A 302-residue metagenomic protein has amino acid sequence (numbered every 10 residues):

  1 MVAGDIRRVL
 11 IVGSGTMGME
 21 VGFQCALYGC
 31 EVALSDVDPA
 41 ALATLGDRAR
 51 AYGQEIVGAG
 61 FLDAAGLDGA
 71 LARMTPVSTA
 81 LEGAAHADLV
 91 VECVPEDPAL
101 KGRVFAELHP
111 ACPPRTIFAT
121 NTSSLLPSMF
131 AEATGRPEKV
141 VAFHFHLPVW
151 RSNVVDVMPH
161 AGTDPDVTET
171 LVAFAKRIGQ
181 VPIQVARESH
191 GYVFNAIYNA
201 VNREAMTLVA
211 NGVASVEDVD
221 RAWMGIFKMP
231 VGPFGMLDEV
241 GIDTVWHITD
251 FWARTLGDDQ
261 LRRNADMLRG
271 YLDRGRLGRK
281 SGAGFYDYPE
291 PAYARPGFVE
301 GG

Functional and structural regions predicted by a protein language model:
M1-E55, A59, A111: NAD(P)+-binding Rossmann beta1-loop-alpha1 motif at the extreme N-terminus of oxidoreductases
V2-D5, Y28-C30, E169, R177-A186 (+2 more regions): NAD(P)-dependent Rossmann-like dehydrogenase/reductase catalytic/cofactor-binding core
D38, D63, D164, A214-D218: Helix N-cap / loop-to-helix initiation motif
A40-A41, V57-I117: Rossmann-like NAD(P)-binding element
V94-D97, S123-L125, P291: Short glycine-rich anion-binding loops that position phosphate/pyrophosphate groups of nucleotides and phosphorylated
T120-A186, G191-N195: Rossmann-fold dinucleotide-binding core
Y198-E204: Structural/interface elements that position substrates and couple domains in central-metabolism enzymes
